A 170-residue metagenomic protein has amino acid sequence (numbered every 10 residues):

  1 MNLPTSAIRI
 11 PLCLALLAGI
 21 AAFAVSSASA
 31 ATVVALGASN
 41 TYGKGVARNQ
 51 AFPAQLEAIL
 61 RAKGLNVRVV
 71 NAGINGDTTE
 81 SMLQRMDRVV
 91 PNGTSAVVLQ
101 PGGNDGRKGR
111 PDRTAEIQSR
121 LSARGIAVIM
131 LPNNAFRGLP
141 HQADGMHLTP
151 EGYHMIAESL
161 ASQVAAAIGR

Functional and structural regions predicted by a protein language model:
N2-A15: Bacterial N-terminal signal peptides that target proteins for export
G19-A24: Hydrophobic alpha-helical membrane-insertion segments, chiefly the h-region of N-terminal signal peptides
S29, L65-R68: Residue-level signal for beta-strand positions within conserved beta-sheet cores that form or flank
A31-V46: Short glycine-rich His-centered loop
Q50-A51: Short Gly/aromatic-enriched secondary-structure transition segments
A54-N66, I74-R170: Alpha-helical cap/lid subdomain in secreted, periplasmic, or secretory-pathway luminal O-acyl-processing enzymes
